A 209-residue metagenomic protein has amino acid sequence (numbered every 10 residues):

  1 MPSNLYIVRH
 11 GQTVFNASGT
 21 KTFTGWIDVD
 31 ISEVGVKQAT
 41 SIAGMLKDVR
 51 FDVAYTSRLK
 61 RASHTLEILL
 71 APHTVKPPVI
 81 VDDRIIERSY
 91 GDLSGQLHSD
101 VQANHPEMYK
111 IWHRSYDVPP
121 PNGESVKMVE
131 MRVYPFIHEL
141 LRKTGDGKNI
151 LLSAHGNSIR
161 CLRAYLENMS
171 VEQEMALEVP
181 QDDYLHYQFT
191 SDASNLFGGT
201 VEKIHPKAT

Functional and structural regions predicted by a protein language model:
M1-F51, H64-E67, A71-K76, F189-T209: An N-terminal RHG(E/S)-centered segment typical of histidine phosphatases
P2, S63, Y134-L196: Active-site-adjacent alpha-helix immediately C-terminal to a catalytic or transition-state-stabilizing loop
G25, R88-L93, P119-N122: A short acidic, helix-capping loop that chelates divalent metal ions and anchors anionic groups
S32, V36, Y55, L59 (+2 more regions): Amphipathic, non-transmembrane alpha-helical scaffold segments
T40-K110, E167-P180, Y184: Phosphate-coordination/substrate-recognition cap region in phosphate-metabolizing enzymes
T40-K47, E130, Y134-R142: Generic structural signal for well-ordered alpha-helical scaffold segments
M108-M128: Short glycine/proline- and acidic residue-enriched helix-loop micro-motifs that form flexible lids or anion-recognition
